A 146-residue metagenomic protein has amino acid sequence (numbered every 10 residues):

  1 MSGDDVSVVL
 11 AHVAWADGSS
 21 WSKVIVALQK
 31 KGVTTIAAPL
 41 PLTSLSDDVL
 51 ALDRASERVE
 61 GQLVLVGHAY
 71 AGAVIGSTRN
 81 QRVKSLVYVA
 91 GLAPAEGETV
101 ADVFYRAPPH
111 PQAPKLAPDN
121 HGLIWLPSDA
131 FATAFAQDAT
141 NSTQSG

Functional and structural regions predicted by a protein language model:
G3-G61: Active-site catalytic motif of lipid deacylating hydrolases and related acyltransferases
H12-A14, L63-G72: Conserved alpha/beta-hydrolase "nucleophile elbow" surrounding the catalytic nucleophile
I36, V66, V87: Conserved Rossmann-like nucleotide-binding pocket used by diverse enzymes that bind dinucleotide cofactors
P41-L45, Y70-A73, L92: Short active-site-proximal "capping" loops at secondary-structure junctions
V74-T78: Hydrolases whose catalytic domains are alpha/beta-hydrolase-1, hotdog thioesterase, or metallo-beta-lactamase-like
R82-S128: Flexible "cap/lid" loop of the alpha/beta hydrolase fold
L123-G146: Conserved alpha/beta-hydrolase catalytic His-Asp/Glu region
